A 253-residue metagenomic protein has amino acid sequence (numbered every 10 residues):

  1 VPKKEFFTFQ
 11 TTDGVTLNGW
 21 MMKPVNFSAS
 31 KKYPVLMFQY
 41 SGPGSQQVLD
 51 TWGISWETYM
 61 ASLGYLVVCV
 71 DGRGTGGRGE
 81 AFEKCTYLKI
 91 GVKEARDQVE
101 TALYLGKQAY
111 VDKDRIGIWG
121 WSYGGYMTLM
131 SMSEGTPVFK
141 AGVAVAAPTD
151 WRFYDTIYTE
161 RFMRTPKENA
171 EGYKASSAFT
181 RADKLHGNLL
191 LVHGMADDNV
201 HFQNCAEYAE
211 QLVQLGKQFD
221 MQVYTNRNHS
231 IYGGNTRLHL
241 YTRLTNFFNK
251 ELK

Functional and structural regions predicted by a protein language model:
V1-K253: Serine-hydrolase catalytic core recognition
